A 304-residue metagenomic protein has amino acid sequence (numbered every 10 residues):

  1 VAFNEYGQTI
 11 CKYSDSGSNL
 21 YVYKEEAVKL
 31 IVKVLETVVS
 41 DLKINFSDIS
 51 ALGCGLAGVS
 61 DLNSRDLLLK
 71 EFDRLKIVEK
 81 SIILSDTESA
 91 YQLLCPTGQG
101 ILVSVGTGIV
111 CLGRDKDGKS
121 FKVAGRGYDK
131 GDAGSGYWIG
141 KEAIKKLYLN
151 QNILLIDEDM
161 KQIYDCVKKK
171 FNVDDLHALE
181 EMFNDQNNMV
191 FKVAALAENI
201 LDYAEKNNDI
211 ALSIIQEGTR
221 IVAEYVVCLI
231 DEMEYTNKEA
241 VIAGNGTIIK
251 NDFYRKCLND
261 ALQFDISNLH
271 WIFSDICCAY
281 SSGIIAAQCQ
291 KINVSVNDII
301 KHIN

Functional and structural regions predicted by a protein language model:
V1-D48, E71-R74, P96-Q99, K145-N304: ATP-binding/phosphotransfer module of carbohydrate and carboxylate kinases, centering on a glycine-rich
G17-Y21, V59, S89: Short active-site-proximal "capping" loops at secondary-structure junctions
V22, E26-A27, A57-D66: N-terminal short leaders/motifs
L42, L52, K116, V123 (+1 more regions): Preference for short coil/turn "hinge" residues that link or interrupt alpha-helices
I49-C54, L84: Glycine- and acidic-rich phosphate- and metal-coordinating loops
G53-V59, V105-G108, A240-K250: Glycine-rich beta-strand-to-loop/alpha-helix junction loops that act as flexible
S60-E158, H302-I303: Phosphate-binding/catalytic loop of phosphoryl-transfer enzymes
